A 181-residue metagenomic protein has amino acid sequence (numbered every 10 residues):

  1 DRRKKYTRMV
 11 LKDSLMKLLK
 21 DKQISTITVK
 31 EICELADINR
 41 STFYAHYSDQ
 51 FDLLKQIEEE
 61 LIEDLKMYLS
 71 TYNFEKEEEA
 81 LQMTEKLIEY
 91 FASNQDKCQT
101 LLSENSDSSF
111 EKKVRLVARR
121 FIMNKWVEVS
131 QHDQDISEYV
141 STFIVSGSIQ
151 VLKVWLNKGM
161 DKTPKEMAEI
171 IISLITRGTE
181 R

Functional and structural regions predicted by a protein language model:
D1-K22: Basic, helix-initiating cap at the start of DNA-binding domains
V10, T42, K97: Residues in the helix-turn-helix
L18-F51: Helix-turn-helix
T28-V29, I57-K66, Y72: Short, basic, alpha-helical segments at the C-terminal edge of helix-turn-helix-like DNA-binding modules
S70-D96: Hydrophobic alpha-helical connector segments
I88-R115: Amphipathic alpha-helical segments used for helix-helix packing
N105-Q131, D135-T142, E180: Amphipathic alpha-helical packing segments from all-alpha helical-bundle domains
K125-L174: Hydrophobic/aromatic-rich alpha-helical bundle segments in the mid-to-C-terminal region
